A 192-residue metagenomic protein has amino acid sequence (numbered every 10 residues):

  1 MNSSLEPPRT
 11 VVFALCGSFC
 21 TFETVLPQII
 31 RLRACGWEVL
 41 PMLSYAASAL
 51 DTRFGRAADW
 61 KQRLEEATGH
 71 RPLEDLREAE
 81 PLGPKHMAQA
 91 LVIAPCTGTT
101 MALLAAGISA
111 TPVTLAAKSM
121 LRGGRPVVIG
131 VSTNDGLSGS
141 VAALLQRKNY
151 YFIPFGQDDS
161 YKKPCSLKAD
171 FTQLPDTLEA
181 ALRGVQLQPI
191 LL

Functional and structural regions predicted by a protein language model:
M1-L192: A cross-family phosphate/adenosyl-ligand binding-site feature
